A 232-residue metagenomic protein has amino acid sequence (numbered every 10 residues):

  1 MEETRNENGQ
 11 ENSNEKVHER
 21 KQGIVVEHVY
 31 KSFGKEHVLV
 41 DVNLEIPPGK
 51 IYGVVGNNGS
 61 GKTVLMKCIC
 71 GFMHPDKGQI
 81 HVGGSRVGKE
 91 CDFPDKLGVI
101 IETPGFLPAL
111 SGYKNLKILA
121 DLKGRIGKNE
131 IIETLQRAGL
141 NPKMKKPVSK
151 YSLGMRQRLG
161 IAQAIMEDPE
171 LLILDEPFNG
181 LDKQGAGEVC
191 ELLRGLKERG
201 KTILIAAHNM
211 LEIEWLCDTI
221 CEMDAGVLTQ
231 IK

Functional and structural regions predicted by a protein language model:
V55-N57: The feature captures the beta-strand-to-loop junction immediately N-terminal to the Walker
C70: Helix-to-loop junction immediately C-terminal to a conserved catalytic motif
G78-F93: Conserved ABC transporter NBD signature motif
K117, K128-K143: Conserved ABC ATPase "signature" region
L172-D175: Catalytic Walker B motif of ABC-type/P-loop ATPase nucleotide-binding domains
A207-H208: H-loop/switch region of ABC-family ATPase nucleotide-binding domains
